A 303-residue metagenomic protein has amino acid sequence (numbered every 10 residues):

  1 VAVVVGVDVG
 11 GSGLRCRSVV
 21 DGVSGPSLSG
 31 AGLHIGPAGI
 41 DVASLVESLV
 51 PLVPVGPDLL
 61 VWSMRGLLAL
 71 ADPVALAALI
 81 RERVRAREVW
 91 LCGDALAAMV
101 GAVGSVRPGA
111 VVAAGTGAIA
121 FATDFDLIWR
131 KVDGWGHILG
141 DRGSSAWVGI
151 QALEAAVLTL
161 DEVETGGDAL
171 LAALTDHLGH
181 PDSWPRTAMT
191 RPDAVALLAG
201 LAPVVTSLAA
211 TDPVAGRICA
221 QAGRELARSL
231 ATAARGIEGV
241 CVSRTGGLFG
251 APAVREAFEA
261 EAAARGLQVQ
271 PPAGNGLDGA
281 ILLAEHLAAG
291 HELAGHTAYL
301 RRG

Functional and structural regions predicted by a protein language model:
V1-G56, R81, A102-A110, L153-G303: ATP-binding/phosphotransfer module of carbohydrate and carboxylate kinases, centering on a glycine-rich
V4, D8-G11, G30, V61-M64 (+6 more regions): Short glycine/serine/threonine-biased micro-segments
G13, L59, G117: Broad gene-expression machinery/nucleic-acid interaction feature
L59-V61, W90, C241-S243: A structural signal for isolated positions on well-ordered beta-strands in alpha/beta enzyme cores
S63-G66, A114, A231, V254: N-terminal loops that bind phosphate or other acidic moieties and the adjacent beta-alpha structural core
R65-L68, G247-F249: Short, internal active-site loops enriched in acidic
L67-G166, R301: Phosphate-binding/catalytic loop of phosphoryl-transfer enzymes
